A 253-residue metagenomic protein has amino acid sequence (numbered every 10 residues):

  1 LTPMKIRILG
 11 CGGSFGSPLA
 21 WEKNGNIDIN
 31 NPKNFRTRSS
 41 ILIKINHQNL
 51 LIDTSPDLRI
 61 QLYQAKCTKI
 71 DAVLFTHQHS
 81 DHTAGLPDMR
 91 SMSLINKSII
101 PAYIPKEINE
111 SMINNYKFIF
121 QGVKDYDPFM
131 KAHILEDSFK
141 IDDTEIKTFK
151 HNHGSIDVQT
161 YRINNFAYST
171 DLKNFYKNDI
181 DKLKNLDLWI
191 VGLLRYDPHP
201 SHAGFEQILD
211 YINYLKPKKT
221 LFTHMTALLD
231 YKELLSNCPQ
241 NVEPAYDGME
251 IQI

Functional and structural regions predicted by a protein language model:
T2-A65, K131-N178, D247-I253: Core dinuclear metal-dependent hydrolase active-site scaffold
I6, M112, T220: Residue-level signal for inorganic ion chemistry
H47-I104, L186-L188: Active-site metal-binding motif and surrounding structural segment of the metallo-beta-lactamase
L51-S55, D71-D81, I104-P105, F166-L172 (+3 more regions): Active-site neighborhood of phospho(di)ester-bond hydrolases with catalytic His/Asp-centered motifs
T68, P128, T144, K184 (+1 more regions): Structured loop/turn residues at beta-strand edges in well-structured enzyme cores
N96-I100, I108-A132: Active-site neighborhood of divalent metal-dependent phosphoester bond hydrolases
Y176-I253: Binuclear metal-ion centers of metallo-dependent hydrolases, dominated by the metallo-beta-lactamase
